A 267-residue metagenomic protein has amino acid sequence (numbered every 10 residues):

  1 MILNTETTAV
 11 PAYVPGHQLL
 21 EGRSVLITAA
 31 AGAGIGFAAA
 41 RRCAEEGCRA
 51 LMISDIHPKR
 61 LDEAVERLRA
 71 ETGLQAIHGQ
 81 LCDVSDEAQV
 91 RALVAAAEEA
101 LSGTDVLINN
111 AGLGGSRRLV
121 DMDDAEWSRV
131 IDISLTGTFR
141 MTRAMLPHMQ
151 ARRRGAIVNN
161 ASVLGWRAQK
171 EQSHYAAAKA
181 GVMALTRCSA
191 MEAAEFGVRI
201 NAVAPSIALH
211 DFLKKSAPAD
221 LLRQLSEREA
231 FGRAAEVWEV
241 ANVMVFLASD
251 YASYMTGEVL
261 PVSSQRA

Functional and structural regions predicted by a protein language model:
I2-P15, R167, M244-V245, T256-A267: Short C-terminal tail/terminal secondary-structure segment of NAD(P)H-dependent dehydrogenase/reductase domains
Y13-M52: Canonical Rossmann dinucleotide-binding motif of NAD(H)/NADP(H)-dependent dehydrogenases/reductases, specifically
L101, F139, L146, R233-V262: C-terminal substrate-recognition "lid" of short-chain dehydrogenase/reductases
L113, V120-F139, R154, V158 (+2 more regions): Catalytic Tyr-X3-Lys loop
R118-L119, E126-I131, L213, L221 (+1 more regions): Substrate-binding pocket helix/loop in short-chain dehydrogenase/reductase
T142, A178, T186: Active-site helix of classical SDR
S162: Residue(s) in the substrate-gating loop at a strand-loop-helix junction that position the organic substrate next
A194, R199, M255-G257: Short, small/polar-rich loop/turn modules that mediate ligand/substrate recognition or access, typified
